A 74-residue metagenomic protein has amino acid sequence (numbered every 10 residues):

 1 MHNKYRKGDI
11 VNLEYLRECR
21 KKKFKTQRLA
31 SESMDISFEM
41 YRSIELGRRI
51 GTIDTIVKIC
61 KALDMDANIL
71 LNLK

Functional and structural regions predicted by a protein language model:
M1-V11: A detector for short, charged/polar N-terminal pre-domain segments
I10, R20-K22, I50: Short amphipathic helical patch at the helix-1/turn junction of helix-turn-helix
E14-S33, K58: Short basic helix-loop element that most often maps to the first helix and adjoining turn of HTH DNA-binding modules
L16, A30, Y41-I44, L70: Conserved hydrophobic/aromatic packing and binding residues within compact polymer-binding modules
D35, T52-I69: DNA major-groove recognition helix of helix-turn-helix/homeodomain DNA-binding modules
D35-I50: Recognition helix of helix-turn-helix/homeodomain-like DNA-binding domains that insert into the DNA major groove
L73: Short acidic/histidine-centered micro-motifs embedded in hydrophobic/aromatic stretches that mark compact functional
